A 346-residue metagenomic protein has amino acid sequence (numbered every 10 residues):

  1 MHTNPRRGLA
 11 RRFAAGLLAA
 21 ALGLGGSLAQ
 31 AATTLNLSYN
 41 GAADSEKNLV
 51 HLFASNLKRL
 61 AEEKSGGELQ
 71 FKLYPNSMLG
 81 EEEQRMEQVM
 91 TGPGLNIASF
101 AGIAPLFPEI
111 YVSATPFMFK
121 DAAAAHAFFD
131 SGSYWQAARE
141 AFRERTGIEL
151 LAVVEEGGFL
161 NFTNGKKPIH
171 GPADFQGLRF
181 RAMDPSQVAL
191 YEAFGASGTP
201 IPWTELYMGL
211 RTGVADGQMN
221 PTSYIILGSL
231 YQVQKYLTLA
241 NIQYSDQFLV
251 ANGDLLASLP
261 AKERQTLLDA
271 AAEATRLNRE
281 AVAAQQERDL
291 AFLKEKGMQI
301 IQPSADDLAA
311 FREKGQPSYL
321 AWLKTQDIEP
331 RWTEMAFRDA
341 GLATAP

Functional and structural regions predicted by a protein language model:
M1-A10: N-terminal secretory signal peptides that target proteins for export/translocation
L9-A10, A14, S258: Generic low-polarity alpha-helical segments
A14-G25: Bacterial N-terminal signal peptides
G25-A31: Sec/Tat signal peptide C-region and signal peptidase I cleavage site
A32-A125, R143-P346: N-terminal secretory/targeting leader peptides
F129-G147: Hinge/lid segment of periplasmic solute-binding proteins
